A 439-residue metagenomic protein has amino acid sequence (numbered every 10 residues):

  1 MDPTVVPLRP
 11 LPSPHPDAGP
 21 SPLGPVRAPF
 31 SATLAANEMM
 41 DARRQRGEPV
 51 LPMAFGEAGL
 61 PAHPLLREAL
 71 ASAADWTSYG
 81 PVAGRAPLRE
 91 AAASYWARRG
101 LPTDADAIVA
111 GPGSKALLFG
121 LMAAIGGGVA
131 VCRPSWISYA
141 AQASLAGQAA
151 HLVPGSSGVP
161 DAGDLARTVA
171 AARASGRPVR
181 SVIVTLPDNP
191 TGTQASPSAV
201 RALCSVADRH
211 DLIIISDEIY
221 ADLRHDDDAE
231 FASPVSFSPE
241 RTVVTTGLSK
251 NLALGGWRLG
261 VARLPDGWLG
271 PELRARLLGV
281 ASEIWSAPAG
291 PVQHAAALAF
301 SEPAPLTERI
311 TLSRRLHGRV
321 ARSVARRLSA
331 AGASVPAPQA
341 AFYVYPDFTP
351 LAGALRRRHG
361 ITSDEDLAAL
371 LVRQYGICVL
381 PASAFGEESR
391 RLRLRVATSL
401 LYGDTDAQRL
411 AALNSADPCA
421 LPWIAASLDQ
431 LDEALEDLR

Functional and structural regions predicted by a protein language model:
D2-T4, P102, R356-R358, L370-V379 (+1 more regions): PLP-dependent enzyme catalytic core of the Aspartate aminotransferase-like
L8, R241-R315, R327-L328: Conserved core segment of the aminotransferase class I/II
L11-P112, G120, E302-P303, Y402-T405 (+3 more regions): N-terminal small-domain helix-loop-helix segment of the aminotransferase-like
R46, A146, R209-H210, A331 (+1 more regions): Helix C-cap/helix->beta junction micro-motif
A124-A143, A149: Conserved PLP-anchoring active-site segment centered on the Schiff-base-forming lysine
V131, L152, I214-S216, A296 (+1 more regions): Hydrophobic residues in well-ordered beta-strands that form the structural core
S157-E230: Active-site phosphate-binding strand-loop segment of PLP-dependent enzymes
R314-A325, V335-A354: Conserved glycine-rich beta-strand-loop-beta hairpin in the small C-terminal domain of fold type I
